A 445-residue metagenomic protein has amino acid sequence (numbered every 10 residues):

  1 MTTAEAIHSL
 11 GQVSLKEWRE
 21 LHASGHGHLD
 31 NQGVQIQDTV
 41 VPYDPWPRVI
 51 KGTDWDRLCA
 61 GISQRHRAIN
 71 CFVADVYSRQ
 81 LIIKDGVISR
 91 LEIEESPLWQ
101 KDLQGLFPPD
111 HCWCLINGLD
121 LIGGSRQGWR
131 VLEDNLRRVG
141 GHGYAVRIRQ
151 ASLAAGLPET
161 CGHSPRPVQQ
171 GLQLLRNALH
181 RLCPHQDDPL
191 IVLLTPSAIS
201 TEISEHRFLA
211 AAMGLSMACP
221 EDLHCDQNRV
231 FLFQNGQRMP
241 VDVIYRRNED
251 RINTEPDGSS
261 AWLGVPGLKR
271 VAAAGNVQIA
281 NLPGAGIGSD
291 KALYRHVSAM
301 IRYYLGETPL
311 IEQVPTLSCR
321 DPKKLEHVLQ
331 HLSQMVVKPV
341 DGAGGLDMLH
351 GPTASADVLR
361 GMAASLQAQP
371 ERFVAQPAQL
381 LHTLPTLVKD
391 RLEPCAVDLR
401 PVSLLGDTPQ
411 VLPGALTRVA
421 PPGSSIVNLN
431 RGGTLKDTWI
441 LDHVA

Functional and structural regions predicted by a protein language model:
M1-A445: Preference for protein termini
